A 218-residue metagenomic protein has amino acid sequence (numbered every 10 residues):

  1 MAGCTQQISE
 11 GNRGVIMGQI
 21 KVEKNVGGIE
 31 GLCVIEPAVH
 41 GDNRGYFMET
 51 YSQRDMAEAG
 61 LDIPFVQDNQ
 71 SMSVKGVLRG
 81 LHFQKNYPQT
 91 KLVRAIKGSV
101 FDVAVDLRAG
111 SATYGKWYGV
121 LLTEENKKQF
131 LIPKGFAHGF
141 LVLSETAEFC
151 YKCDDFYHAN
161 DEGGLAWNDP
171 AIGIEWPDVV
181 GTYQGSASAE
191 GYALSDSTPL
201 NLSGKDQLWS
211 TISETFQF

Functional and structural regions predicted by a protein language model:
C4, G14-E125, S144-T146, C153-F218: Non-catalytic, conserved peripheral segments adjacent to functional cores
Q7: Cationic, low-complexity basic patches in intrinsically disordered or flexible, solvent-exposed regions
E10-N12: Intrinsically disordered, low-complexity polyampholyte segments enriched for Lys and acidic residues
F130, H138-L143, Y151: Short beta-strand His + acidic residue motifs that chelate non-heme Fe in jelly-roll/DSBH and cupin folds
